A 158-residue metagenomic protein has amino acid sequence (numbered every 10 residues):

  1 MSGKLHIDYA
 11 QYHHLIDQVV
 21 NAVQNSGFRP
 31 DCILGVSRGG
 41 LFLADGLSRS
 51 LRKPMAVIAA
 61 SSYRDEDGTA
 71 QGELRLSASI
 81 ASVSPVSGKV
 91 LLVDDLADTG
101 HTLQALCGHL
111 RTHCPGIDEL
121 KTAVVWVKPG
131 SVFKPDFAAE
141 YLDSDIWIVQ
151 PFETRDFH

Functional and structural regions predicted by a protein language model:
M1-H158: PRPP-associated nucleotide enzymes
